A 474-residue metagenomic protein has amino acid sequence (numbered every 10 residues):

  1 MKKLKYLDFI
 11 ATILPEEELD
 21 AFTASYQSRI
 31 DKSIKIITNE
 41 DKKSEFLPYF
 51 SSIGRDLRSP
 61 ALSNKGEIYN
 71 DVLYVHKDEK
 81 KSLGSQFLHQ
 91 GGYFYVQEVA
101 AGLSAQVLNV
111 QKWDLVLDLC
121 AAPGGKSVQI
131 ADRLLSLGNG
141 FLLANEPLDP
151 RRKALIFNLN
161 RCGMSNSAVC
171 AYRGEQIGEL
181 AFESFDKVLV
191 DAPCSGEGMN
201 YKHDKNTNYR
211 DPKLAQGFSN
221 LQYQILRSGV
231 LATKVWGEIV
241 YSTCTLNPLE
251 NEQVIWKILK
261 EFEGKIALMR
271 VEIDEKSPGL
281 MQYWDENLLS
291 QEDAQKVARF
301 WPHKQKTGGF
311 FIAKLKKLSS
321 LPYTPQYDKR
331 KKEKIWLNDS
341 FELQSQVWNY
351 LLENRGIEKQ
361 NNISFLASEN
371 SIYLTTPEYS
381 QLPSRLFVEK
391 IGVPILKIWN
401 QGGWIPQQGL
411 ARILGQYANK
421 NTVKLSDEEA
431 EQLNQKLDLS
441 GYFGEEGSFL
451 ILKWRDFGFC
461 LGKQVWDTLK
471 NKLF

Functional and structural regions predicted by a protein language model:
M1-I53, K306-F311, L318-F474: Polybasic, low-complexity RNA-engagement segments
Q111, G178-D191: A short acidic, Gly/Pro-enriched loop at the edge of an enzyme's catalytic core that lines a small-molecule cofactor
W113-A122: Conserved class I S-adenosyl-L-methionine
P123-L137: Conserved SAM-binding loop of SAM-dependent methyltransferases across substrates and taxa, primarily the Class I
L134-L135, T233-V235: Helix-to-beta-strand junctions that scaffold the AdoMet/dcAdoMet cofactor pocket in Class I SAM-dependent enzymes
N145-F182: S-adenosyl-L-methionine
P150, K187-S228, W236, C244-N251 (+1 more regions): Mobile active-site "lid"/loop adjacent to the S-adenosyl-L-methionine
F185, E238-Y241, L246-Y373: Class I S-adenosyl-L-methionine
